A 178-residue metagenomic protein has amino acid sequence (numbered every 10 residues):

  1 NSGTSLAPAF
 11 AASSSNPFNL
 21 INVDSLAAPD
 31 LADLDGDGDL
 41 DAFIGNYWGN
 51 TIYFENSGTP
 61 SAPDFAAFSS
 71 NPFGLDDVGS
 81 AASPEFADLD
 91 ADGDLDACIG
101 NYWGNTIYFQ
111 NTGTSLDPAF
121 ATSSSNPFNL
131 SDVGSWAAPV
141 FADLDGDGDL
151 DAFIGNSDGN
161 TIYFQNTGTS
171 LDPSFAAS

Functional and structural regions predicted by a protein language model:
S2-D24, E55-G79, Q110-G134, Q165-S178: Blade-edge motifs of beta-propeller repeat domains
A27-L34, A82-L89, A137-L144: Beta-propeller blade termini
G36, S157: Short, ordered coil/turn segments that flank beta-strands lining enzyme active or ligand-binding pockets
D37, D41, D92, D96 (+2 more regions): Acidic carboxylate motifs that coordinate Ca2+ or other divalent cations, activating on Asp/Glu
A42-N46, A97-N101, A152-N156: Hydrophobic beta-strand segments that make up the repeating blades of beta-propeller and related beta-repeat
G49-N50, G104-N105, G159-N160: Loop/turn residues immediately N-terminal
